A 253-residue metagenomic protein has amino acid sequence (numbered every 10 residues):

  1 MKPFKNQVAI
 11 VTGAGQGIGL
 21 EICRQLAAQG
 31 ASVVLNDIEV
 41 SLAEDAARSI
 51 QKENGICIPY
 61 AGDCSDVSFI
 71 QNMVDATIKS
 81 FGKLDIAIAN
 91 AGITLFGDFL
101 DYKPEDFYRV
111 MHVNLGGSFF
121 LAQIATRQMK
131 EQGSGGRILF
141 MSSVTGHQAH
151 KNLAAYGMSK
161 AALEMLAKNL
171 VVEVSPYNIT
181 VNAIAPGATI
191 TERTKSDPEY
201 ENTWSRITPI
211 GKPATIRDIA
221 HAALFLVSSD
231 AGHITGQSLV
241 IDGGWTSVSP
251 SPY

Functional and structural regions predicted by a protein language model:
K2-V33: Canonical Rossmann dinucleotide-binding motif of NAD(H)/NADP(H)-dependent dehydrogenases/reductases, specifically
I88, S175, T180, I234-G236: Short, small/polar-rich loop/turn modules that mediate ligand/substrate recognition or access, typified
D98-F99, K103-Y108, W204: Substrate-binding pocket helix/loop in short-chain dehydrogenase/reductase
A122, S159, A167: Active-site helix of classical SDR
R127, V172-E173, G232: Alpha-helical segment proximal to the catalytic Tyr-Lys
S143: Residue(s) in the substrate-gating loop at a strand-loop-helix junction that position the organic substrate next
Q148, L224, T235-Y253: Short C-terminal tail/terminal secondary-structure segment of NAD(P)H-dependent dehydrogenase/reductase domains
